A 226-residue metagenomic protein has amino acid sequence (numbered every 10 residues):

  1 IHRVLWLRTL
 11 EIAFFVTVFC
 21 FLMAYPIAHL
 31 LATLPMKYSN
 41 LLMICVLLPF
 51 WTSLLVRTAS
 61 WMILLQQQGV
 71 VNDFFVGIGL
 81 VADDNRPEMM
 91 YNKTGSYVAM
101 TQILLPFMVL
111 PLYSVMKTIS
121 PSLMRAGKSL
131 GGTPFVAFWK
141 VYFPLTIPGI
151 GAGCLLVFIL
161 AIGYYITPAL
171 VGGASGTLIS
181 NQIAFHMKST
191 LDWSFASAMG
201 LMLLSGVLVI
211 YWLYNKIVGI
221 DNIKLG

Functional and structural regions predicted by a protein language model:
I1-T17, L34, R86, S189-T190: Periplasmic/extracellular loop-to-transmembrane helix junction in inner-membrane transport proteins
F15-L47, M62-I63, K117, S122-M124 (+1 more regions): Transmembrane-helix boundary motif in ABC transporter permease subunits
L34-L42, V71, S122, P134 (+2 more regions): Membrane-helix interface segments
W51-T58: Transmembrane alpha-helices and adjacent helix-loop boundaries
T58-T101, F135, V171-S175: Membrane-interfacial helix termini and adjacent extracytoplasmic/periplasmic loops of multi-pass transporters
Q102, F107-P121, K128, G132-G163: Transmembrane alpha-helices
Y113-M124, K128, S197-G226: C-terminal transmembrane helix and the adjacent membrane-cytosol boundary/short C-terminal tail of inner/organellar
A169-K216: Interhelical loop and adjacent transmembrane-helix boundary motif in polytopic membrane transport permeases
